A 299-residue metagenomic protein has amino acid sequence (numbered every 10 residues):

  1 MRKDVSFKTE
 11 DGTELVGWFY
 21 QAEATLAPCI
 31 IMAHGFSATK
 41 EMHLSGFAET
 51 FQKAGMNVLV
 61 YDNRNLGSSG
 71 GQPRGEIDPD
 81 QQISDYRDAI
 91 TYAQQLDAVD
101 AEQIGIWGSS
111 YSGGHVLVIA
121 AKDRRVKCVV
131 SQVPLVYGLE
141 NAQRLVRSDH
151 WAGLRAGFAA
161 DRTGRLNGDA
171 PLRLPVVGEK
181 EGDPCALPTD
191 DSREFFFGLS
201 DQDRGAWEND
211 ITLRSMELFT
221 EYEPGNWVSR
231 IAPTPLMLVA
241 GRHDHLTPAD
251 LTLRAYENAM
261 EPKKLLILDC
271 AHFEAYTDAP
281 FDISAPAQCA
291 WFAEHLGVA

Functional and structural regions predicted by a protein language model:
M1-T25, D78-P79: N-terminal cap/lid segment of alpha/beta-hydrolase-fold proteins
F36-E49, N63, D250: The serine-hydrolase catalytic nucleophile loop
T39-K40, L66-G105, D278-S284: Catalytic nucleophile-loop/oxyanion-hole region of alpha/beta-hydrolase and closely related hydrolase-like folds
T50-G70: Conserved alpha/beta-hydrolase
L117-F196: Alpha/beta-hydrolase-fold enzymes
I231-A232, L238-A240: Short beta-strand/loop motif that positions the catalytic acidic residue of the alpha/beta-hydrolase fold
H245-L251: Conserved alpha/beta-hydrolase "acid-adjacent" motif
D269-A299: Catalytic active-site module of serine/aspartate enzymes centered on a nucleophile-bearing elbow/loop
